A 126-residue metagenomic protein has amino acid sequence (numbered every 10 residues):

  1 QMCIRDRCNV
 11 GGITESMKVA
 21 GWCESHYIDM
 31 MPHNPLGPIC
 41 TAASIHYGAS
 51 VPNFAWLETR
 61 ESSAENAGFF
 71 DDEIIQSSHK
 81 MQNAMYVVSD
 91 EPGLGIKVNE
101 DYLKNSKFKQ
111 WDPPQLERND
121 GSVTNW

Functional and structural regions predicted by a protein language model:
M2-I4: Short, small-residue-biased leader/transition segments that mark boundaries at the very start of proteins
R7-V10, E61: Short, acidic/turn-prone active-site loops that include or flank metal/cofactor- and phosphate-binding residues
V10-W22: Active-site-adjacent beta->alpha loops and helix N-cap segments on the catalytic face of soluble alpha/beta enzymes
Y27-I28, N53: Short glycine/serine/threonine/alanine-rich loop segments
M31-H33, H46: A contiguous pocket-lining binding segment that forms or flanks enzyme active sites
P38-W126: Flexible C-terminal active-site loop/helix
